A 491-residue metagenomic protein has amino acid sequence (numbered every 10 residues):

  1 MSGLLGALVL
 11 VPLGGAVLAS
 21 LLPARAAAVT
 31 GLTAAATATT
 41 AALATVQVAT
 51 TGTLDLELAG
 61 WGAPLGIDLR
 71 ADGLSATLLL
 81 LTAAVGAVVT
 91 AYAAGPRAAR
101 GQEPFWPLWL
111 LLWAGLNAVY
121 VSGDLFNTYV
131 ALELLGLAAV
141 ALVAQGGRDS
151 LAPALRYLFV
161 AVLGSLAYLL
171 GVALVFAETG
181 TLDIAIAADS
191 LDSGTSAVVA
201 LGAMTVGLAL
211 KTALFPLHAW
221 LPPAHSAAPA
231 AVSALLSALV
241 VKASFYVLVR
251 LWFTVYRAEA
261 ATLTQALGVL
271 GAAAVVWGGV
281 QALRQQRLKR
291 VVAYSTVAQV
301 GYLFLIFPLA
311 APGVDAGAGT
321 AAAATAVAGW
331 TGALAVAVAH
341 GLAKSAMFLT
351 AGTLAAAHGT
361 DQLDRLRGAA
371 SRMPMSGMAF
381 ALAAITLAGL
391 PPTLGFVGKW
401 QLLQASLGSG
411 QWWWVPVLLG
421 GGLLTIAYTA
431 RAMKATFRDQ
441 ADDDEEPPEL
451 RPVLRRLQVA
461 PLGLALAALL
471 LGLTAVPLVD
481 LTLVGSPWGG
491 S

Functional and structural regions predicted by a protein language model:
M1-V11, G73-A83, L125-A138, T195-L210 (+2 more regions): Structural signature of hydrophobic alpha-helical transmembrane segments
S2-G6, V11-P107, T181, A185-I186 (+1 more regions): Transmembrane helix-loop-helix hairpins at membrane boundaries of multipass inner-membrane proteins
A59-T77, A188-L201, V338, G408-W412: Short aromatic-rich membrane-water interface segments that cap or initiate transmembrane helices in multi-pass membrane
G60, P153, G202-A266, A293-Y294 (+1 more regions): Short helix-boundary/re-entrant hairpin motifs in multi-pass inner-membrane proteins
P104-V199, L210, A230, Q281-Q362: Alpha-helical multi-pass transmembrane bundles of energy-transducing inner-membrane proteins
L142, H225, W252, F304-T325 (+1 more regions): Interfacial segments of multi-pass membrane proteins
F215, K344-T350, W413-L450: Predominantly late transmembrane helices and immediately cytosolic-facing juxtamembrane segments
A228, L363, A370-M378, T429-S491: Cytoplasmic/organellar membrane-interface segments at the starts of transmembrane helices in multi-pass inner-membrane
